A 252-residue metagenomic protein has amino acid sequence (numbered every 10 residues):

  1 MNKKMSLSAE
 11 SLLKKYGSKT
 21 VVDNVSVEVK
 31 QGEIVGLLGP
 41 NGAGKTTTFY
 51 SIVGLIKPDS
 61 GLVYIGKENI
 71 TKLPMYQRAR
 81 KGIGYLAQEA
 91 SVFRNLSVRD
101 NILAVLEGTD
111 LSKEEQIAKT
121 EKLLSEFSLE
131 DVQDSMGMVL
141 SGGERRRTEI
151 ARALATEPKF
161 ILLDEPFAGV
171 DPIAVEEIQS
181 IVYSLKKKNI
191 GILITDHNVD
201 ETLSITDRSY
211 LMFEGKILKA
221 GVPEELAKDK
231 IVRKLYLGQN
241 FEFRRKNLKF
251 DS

Functional and structural regions predicted by a protein language model:
L38-P40: The feature captures the beta-strand-to-loop junction immediately N-terminal to the Walker
V53: Helix-to-loop junction immediately C-terminal to a conserved catalytic motif
E114-V132, S180-Y183, I231: Conserved ABC ATPase "signature" region
M136-L140, E144: Conserved ABC ATPase signature
E157: Conserved catalytic motifs of ABC-family nucleotide-binding domains
I161-E165: Catalytic Walker B motif of ABC-type/P-loop ATPase nucleotide-binding domains
